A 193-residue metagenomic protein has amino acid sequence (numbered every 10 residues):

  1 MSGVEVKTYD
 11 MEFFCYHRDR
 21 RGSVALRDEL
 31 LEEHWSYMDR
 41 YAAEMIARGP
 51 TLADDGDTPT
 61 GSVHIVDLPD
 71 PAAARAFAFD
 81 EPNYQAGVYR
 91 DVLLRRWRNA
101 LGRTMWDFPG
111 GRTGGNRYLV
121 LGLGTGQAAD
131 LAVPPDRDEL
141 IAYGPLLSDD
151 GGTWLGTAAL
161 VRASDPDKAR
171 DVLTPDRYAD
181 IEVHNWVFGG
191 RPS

Functional and structural regions predicted by a protein language model:
S2-S193: Conserved, structured core segments of small domains
